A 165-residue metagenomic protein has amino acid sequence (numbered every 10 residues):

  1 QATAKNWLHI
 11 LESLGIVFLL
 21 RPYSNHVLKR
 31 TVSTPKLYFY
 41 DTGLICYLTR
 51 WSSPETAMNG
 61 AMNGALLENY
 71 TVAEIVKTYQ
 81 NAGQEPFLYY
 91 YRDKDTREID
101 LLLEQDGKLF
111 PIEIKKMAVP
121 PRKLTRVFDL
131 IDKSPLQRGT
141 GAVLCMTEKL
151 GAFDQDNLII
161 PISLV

Functional and structural regions predicted by a protein language model:
Q1-L109: Accessory nucleic acid-recognition modules appended to NTPase machines
R21, R92, C145, I160-P161: Short loop/edge segments at beta-strand edges and connector loops that shape dinucleotide/nucleotide cofactor-binding
T49-W51, E113, K123-L124, F153-Q155: Short conserved micro-motifs at the rims of enzyme active sites and ligand-binding pockets
Q80-N81, D129-R138: Arginine/glycine-rich "motif VI" loop of SF2 helicases in the C-terminal RecA-like domain
E104, F110-V119: Active-site ExK catalytic segment of metal-dependent nucleases
A118-V127: Active-site-adjacent loop/helix micro-motif of nuclease/hydrolase catalytic cores
Q137-C145: Short, hydrophobic beta-strand segments that form beta-sheet elements in well-ordered domains
M146-V165: Domain-level recognition of nuclease-like catalytic cores that cleave nucleotide substrates
